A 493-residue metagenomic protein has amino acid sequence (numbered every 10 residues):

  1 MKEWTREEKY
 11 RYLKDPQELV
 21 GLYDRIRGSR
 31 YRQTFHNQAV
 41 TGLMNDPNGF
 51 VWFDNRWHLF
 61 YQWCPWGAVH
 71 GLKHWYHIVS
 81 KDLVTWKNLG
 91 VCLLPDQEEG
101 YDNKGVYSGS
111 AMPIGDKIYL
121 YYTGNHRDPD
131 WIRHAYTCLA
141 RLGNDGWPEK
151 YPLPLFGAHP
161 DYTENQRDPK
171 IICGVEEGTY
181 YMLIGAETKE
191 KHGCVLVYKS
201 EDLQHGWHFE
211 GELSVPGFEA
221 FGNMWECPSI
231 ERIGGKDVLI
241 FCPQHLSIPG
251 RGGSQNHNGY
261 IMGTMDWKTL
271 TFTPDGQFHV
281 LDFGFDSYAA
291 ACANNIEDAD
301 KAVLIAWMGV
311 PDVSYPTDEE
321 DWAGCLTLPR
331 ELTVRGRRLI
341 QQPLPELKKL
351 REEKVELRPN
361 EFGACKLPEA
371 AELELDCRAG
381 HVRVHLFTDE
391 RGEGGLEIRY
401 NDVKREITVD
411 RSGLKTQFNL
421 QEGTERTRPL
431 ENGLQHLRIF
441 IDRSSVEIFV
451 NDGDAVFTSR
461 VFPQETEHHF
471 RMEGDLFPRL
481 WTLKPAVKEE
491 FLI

Functional and structural regions predicted by a protein language model:
M1-D168, C173-F221, R232-F283, E297-K301 (+5 more regions): Beta-rich carbohydrate-recognition and catalytic domains
Y260-T264, E465-I493: Ligand-recognition surfaces built from glycine- and aromatic
Q277-V280, E361-C365, T424-L430, S459: Beta-strand-rich interaction surfaces with strong enrichment in secreted/lumenal proteins
Y288-A290: Repeated scaffold domains used in trafficking and secretory/extracellular systems, primarily beta-propellers
E353-G413: Secretory/extracellular carbohydrate-interaction modules and structurally similar beta-sandwich "look-alikes"
L373-L375, G433-V450: Short tryptophan-centered beta-strand motifs in secreted/extracellular beta-sheet-rich domains of glycan-recognition
K415-H436: Short, aromatic/His-centered strand-loop micro-motif at the edge of beta-sheets
G453-H468: Short, solvent-exposed beta-strand-to-loop segments that form ligand-recognition rims of beta-rich domains
